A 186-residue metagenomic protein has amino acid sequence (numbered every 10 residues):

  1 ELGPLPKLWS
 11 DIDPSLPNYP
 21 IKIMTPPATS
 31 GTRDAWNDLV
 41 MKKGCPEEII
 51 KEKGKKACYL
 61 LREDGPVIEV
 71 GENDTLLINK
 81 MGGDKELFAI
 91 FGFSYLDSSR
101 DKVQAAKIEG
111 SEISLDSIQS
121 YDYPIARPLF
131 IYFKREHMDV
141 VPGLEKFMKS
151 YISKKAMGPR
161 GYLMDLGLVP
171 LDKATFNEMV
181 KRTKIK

Functional and structural regions predicted by a protein language model:
E1-K186: Flexible loop/hinge segments at secondary-structure junctions
